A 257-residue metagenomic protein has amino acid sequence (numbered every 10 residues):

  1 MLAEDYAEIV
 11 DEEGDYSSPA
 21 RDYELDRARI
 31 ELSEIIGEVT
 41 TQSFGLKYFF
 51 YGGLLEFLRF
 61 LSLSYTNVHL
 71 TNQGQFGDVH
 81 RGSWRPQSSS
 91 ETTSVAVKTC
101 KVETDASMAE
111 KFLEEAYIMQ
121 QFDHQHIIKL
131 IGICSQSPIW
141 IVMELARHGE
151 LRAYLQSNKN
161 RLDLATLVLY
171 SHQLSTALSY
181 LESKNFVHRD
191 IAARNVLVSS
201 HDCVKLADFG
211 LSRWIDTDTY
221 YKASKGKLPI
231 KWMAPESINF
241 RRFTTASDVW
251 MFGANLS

Functional and structural regions predicted by a protein language model:
M1, E8-S257: Intracellular eukaryotic protein kinase-like catalytic domain
